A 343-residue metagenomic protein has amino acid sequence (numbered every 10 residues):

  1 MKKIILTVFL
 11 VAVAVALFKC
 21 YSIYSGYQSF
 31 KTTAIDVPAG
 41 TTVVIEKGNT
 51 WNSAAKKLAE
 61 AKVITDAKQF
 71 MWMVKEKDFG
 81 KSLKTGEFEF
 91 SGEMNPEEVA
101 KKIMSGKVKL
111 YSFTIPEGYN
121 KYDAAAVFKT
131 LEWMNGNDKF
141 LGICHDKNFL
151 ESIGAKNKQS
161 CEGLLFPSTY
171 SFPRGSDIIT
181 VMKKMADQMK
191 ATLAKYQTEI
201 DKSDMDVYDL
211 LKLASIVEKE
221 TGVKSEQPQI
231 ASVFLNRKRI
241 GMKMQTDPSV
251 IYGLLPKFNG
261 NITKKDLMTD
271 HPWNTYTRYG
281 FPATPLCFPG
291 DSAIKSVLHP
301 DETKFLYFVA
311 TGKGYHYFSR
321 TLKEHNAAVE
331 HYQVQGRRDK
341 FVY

Functional and structural regions predicted by a protein language model:
M1-D36: N-terminal type II signal-anchor transmembrane helix that functions as the membrane-insertion/stop-transfer segment
K2-K3, K19, K57, M94 (+3 more regions): Basic side chains
A14-L17, K62, T85-E87, F140-C144 (+2 more regions): N-terminal start-of-chain detector that recognizes signal peptides and the immediate post-cleavage beginning
S22-L193: Signal peptide-directed extracytoplasmic domains
T50, T130-M134, D138, F149-Y343: Bacterial extracytoplasmic/cell-wall-associated proteins, especially those involved in peptidoglycan
